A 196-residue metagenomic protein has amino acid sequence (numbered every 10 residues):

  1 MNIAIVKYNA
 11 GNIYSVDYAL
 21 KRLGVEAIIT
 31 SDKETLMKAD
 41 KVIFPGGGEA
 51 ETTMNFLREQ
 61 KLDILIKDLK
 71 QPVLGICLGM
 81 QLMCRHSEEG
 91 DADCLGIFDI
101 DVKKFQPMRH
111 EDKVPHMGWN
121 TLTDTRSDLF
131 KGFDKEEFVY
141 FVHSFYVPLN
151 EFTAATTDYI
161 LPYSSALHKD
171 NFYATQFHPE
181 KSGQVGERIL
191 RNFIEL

Functional and structural regions predicted by a protein language model:
M1-A4: Extreme N-terminal starter segment of soluble prokaryotic enzymes
V6-Y8: Short hydrophobic segments within beta-strands
A27-K38: Short acidic low-complexity segments
I43-P45, A174: Structural motif
G48-H116: Cysteine-nucleophile active-site neighborhood
R85-L161: Pocket-forming structural segment of enzyme catalytic cores
Y146-L196: C-terminal and late-domain segments of enzyme folds
